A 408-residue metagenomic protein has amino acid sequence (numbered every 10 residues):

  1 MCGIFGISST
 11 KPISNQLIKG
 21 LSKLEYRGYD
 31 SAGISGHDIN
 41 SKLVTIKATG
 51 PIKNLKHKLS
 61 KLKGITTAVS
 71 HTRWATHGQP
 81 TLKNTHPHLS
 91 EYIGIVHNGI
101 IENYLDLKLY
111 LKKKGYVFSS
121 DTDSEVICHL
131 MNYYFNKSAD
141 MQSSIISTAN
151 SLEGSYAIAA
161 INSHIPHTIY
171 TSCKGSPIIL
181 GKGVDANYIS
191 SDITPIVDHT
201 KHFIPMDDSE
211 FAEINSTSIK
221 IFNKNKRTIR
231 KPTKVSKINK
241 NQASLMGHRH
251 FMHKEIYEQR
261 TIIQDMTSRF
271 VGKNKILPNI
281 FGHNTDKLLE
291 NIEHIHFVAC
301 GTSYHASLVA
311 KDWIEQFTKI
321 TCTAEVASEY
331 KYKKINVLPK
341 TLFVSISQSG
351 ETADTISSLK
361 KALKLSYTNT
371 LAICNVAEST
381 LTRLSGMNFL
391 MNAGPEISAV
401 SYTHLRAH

Functional and structural regions predicted by a protein language model:
M1-L245, R249, Q264-N291: Conserved short alpha-helical segments that host acidic/polar catalytic motifs at enzyme active sites
G28, K333-L338, T380-T382: Short glycine-biased active-site loop of nucleotidyltransferases that positions the nucleotide triphosphate and helps
W74, S176-P177, G301-S303, Q348-T352 (+1 more regions): Short glycine-rich anion-binding loops that position phosphate/pyrophosphate groups of nucleotides and phosphorylated
K114, K174, T318, S366 (+1 more regions): Short, structured coil segments at secondary-structure junctions
V126, I196, A324-K333, E351 (+1 more regions): Short acidic loop-to-helix transition motifs that present clustered carboxylates
P177, Q264, S268-F270, N274-K275 (+2 more regions): Anionic-ligand anchoring segments at beta-strand to alpha-helix junctions in alpha/beta enzyme folds, i.e., glycine
K201-H202, M206-I214, F343, S347-T382 (+1 more regions): Phosphate/diphosphate-binding loops
T403-H408: Conserved small/polar residues in nucleotide/adenosyl-binding loops
